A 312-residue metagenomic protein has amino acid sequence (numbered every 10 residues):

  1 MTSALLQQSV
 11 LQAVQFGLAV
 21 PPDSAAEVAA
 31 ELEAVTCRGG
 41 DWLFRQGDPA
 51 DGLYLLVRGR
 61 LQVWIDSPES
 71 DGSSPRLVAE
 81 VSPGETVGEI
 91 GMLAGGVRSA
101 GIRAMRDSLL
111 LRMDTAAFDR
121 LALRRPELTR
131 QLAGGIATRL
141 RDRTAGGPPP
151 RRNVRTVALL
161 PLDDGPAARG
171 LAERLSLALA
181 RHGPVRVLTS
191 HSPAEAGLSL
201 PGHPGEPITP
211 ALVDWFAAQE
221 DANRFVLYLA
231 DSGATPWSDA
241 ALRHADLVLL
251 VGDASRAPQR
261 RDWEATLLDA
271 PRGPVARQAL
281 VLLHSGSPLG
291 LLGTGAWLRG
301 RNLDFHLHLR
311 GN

Functional and structural regions predicted by a protein language model:
M1-W42, M92, R124-T129: Cyclic nucleotide-binding regulatory module and flanking cytosolic helices
T2, L6-Q7, S24-E27, V97-R98 (+1 more regions): A small-molecule sensor/coupling module
F16, C37-D107: Cyclic nucleotide-binding regulatory domains
S108-M113: A short hydrophobic beta-strand segment most commonly corresponding to one strand of the jelly-roll/cupin
N153-R181, V187: Glycine-rich phosphate-binding P-loop
P193-P207: P-loop NTPase switch/communication element
P204-P207, W215-F216, E220-S238: Switch II (G3) loop of P-loop NTPases
L227-F305, R310: Conserved catalytic-core segment of NTP-binding enzymes
